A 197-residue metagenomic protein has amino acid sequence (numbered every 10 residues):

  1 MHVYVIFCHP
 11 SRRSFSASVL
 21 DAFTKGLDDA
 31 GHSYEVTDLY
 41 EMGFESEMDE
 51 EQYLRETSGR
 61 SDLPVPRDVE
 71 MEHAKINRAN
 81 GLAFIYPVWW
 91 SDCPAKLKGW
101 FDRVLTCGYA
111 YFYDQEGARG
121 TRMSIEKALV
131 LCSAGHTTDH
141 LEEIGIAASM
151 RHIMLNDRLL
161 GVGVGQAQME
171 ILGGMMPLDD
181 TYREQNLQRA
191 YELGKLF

Functional and structural regions predicted by a protein language model:
M1-Y109, P177-F197: N-terminal beta1-alpha1-beta2 submodule of the flavodoxin-like/Rossmannoid cofactor-binding fold
G31-S33, I125, G163-Q166: A generic structural signal for alpha->beta connector loops
T37, L131, E170-L172: Hydrophobic residues at beta-strand termini and immediately following loops that shape nucleotide-binding pockets
P87, S133-H136, M175: Flexible loop residues that form catalytic and substrate-binding hotspots at small-molecule/glycan-binding clefts
C107-Y111, V164-A167: Short, structured loop/turn "capping" segments at alpha-beta junctions
F112-G161: Short, glycine-/small-residue-rich phosphate/pyrophosphate-handling segment
H140-F197: Glycine-rich phosphate/pyrophosphate-binding loop and the adjoining helix
